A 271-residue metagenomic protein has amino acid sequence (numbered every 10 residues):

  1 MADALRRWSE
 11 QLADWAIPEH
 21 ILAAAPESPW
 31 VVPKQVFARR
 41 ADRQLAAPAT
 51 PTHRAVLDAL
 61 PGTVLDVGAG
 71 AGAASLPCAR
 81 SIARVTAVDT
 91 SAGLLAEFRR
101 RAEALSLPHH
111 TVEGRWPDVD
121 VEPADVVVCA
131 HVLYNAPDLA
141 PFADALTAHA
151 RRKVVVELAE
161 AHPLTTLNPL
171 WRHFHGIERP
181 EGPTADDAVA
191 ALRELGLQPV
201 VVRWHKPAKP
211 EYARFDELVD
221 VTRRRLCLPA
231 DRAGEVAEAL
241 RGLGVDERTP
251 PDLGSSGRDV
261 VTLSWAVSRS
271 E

Functional and structural regions predicted by a protein language model:
M1-L60: Conserved class I S-adenosyl-L-methionine
G62-G70: Conserved class I S-adenosyl-L-methionine
A71-P117: Class I SAM-dependent methyltransferase SAM/SAH-binding core
V126-L139: A short SAM/SAH-binding and catalytic strip from SAM-dependent methyltransferases
A140-V155: A short glycine-rich, Lys/Arg-flanked "PGG" loop and its adjoining helix->strand segment in the class I
K153-P180: Conserved class I S-adenosyl-L-methionine
E181-G196: Short alpha-helix
Q198-E271: Conserved Class I S-adenosyl-L-methionine
